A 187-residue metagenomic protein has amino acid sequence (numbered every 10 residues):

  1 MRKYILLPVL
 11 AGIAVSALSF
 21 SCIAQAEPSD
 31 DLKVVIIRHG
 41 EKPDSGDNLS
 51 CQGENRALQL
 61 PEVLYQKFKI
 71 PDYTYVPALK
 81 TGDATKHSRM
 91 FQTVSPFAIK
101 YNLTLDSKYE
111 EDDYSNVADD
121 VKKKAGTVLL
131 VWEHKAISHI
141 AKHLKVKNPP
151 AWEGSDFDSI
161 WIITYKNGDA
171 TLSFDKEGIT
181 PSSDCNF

Functional and structural regions predicted by a protein language model:
M1-L10: Bacterial N-terminal signal peptides that target proteins for export
G12-A14, V146: Generic detection of intrinsically disordered/low-complexity segments and helix-coil linkers/edges
V15-I23: C-terminal segment of classical bacterial N-terminal signal peptides
P28-A125, A136-F187: Active-site-proximal alpha-helix that buttresses catalytic centers in soluble enzyme cores
T127-L129: Short SAM/SAH-binding signature in class I
V131-E133: Short beta-strand segments
